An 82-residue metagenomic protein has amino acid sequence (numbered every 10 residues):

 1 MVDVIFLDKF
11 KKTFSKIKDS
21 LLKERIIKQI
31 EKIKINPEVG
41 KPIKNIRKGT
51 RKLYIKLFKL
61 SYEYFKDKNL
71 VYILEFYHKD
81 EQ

Functional and structural regions predicted by a protein language model:
M1-I5, K9, K16, S20-K23 (+2 more regions): Enriched for short, Lys/Arg-rich terminal
S20-I33: Compact soluble domain cores
E31-Y54: A short, surface-exposed loop/turn module that caps and links secondary-structure elements
